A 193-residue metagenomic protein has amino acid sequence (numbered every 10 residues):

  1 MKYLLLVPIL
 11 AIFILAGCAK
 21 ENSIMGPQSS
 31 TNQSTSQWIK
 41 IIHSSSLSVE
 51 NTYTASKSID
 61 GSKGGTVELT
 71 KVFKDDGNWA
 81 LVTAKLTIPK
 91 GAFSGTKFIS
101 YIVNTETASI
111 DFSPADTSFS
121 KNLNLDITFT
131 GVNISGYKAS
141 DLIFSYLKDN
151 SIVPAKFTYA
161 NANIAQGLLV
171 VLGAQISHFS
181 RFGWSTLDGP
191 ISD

Functional and structural regions predicted by a protein language model:
M1-L5, A19-K20: Positively charged n-region of N-terminal signal peptides that target proteins for export
I14-G17: C-terminal motif of bacterial Sec signal peptides marking the signal peptidase cleavage site
A19-V82, D116-S120, N133-D193: Proteolytic cleavage junctions
K85, N124-D126, G173: Beta-strand secondary-structure signal
G91-V132: Mature extracytoplasmic domains of secretory-pathway proteins
